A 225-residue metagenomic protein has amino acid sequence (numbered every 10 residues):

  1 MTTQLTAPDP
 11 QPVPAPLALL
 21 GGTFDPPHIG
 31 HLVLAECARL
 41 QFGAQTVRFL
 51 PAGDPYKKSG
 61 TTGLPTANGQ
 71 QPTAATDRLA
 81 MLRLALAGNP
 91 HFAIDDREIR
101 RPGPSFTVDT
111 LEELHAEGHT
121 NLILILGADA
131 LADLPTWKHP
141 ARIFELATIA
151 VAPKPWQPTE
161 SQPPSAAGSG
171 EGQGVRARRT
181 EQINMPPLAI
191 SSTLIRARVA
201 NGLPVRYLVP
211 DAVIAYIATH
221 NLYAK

Functional and structural regions predicted by a protein language model:
M1-P164, G168, G172-K225: Nucleotidyltransferase catalytic core that binds NTPs
